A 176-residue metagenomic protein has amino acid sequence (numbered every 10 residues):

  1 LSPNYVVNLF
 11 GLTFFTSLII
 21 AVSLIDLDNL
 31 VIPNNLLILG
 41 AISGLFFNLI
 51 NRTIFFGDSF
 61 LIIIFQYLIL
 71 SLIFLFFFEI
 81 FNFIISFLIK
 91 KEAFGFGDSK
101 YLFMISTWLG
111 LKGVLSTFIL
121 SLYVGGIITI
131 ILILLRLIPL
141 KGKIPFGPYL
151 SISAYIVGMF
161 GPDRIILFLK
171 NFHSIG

Functional and structural regions predicted by a protein language model:
L1-G11: Transmembrane helix-loop-helix
F14-V124, L167-G176: Functional transmembrane core segments of multi-pass inner-membrane proteins
L45-L49, Y155-F160: Aromatic-anchored segments of alpha-helical transmembrane domains
F96-G97, I131-I156: Interfacial loop-to-transmembrane junctions
S106, L115, I119, I128 (+2 more regions): Generic hydrophobic alpha-helical scaffold/packing signal
I127-L135, I175-G176: Alpha-helical transmembrane segments within multi-pass membrane transporters and channels
M159-L167: A membrane-periplasm/extracellular boundary helix in multi-pass inner-membrane enzymes that assemble envelope glycans
